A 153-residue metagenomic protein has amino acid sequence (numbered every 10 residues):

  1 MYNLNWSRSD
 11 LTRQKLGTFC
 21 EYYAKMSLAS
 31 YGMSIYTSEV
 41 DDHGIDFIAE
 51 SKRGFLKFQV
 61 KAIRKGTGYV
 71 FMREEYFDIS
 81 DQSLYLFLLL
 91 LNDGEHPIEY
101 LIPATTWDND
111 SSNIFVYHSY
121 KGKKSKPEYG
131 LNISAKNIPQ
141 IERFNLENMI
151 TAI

Functional and structural regions predicted by a protein language model:
M1-H43, I48-I153: Mixed-charge (Asp/Glu-Lys/Arg
